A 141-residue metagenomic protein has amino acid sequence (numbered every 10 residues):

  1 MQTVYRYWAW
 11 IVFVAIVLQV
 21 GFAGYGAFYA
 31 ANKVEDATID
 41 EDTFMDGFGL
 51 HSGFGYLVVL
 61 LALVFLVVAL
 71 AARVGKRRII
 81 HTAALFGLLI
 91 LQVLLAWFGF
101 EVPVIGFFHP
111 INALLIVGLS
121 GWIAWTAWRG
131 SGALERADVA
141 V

Functional and structural regions predicted by a protein language model:
M1-V141: Polytopic transmembrane helical bundles with strong interfacial aromatic enrichment
